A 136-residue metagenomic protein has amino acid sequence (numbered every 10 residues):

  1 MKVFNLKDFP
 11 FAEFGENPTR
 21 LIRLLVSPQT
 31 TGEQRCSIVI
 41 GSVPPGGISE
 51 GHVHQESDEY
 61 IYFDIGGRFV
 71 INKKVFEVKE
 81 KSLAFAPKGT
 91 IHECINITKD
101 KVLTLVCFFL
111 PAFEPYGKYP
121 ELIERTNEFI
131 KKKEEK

Functional and structural regions predicted by a protein language model:
M1-R35, E121-K136: A short, N-terminal "cap"/entry segment at the start of jelly-roll beta-barrel domains of the cupin/DSBH fold
T19-D58: Active-site region of the double-stranded beta-helix
T30-Q34, V43-G47, G66-R68, T90 (+1 more regions): Short, charged/polar surface micro-motifs in flexible loops or helix N-caps
G32, K88-K118: Ligand-binding loop in jelly-roll beta-barrel domains
V39-G41, S82, H92: Hydrophobic/aromatic beta-strand elements that line small-molecule binding cavities or substrate pockets in beta-rich
I48, H54-E80, T90-E93: A short beta-strand-loop-beta hairpin characteristic of the jelly-roll/cupin
